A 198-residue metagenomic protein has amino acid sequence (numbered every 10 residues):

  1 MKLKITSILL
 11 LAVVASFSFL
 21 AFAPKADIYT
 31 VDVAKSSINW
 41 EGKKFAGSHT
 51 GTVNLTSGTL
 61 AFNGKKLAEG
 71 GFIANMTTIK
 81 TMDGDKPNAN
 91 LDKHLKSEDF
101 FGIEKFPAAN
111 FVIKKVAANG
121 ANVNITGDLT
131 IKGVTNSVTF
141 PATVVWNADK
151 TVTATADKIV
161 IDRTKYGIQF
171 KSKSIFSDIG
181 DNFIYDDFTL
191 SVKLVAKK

Functional and structural regions predicted by a protein language model:
M1-D27: Bacterial Sec-dependent N-terminal signal peptides
L20-K198: Low-complexity, acidic/polar, glycine-enriched regions of mature
